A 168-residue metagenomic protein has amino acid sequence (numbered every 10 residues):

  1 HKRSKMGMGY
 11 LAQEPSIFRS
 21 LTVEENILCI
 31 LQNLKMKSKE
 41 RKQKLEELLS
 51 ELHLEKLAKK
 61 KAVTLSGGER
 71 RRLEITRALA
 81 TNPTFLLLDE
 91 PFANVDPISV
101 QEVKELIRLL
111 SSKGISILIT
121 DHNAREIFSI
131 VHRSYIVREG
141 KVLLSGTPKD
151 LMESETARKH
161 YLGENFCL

Functional and structural regions predicted by a protein language model:
H1-E14, R19, S38-K42, L151-T156: ABC ATPase NBD coupling module
L21-L28: Short coil-to-helix segment of the ABC ATPase nucleotide-binding domain corresponding to the Q-loop/switch region
L28, K39-L57, K104-R108: Conserved ABC ATPase "signature" region
K61-L65, E69: Conserved ABC ATPase signature
N82: Conserved catalytic motifs of ABC-family nucleotide-binding domains
L86-E90: Catalytic Walker B motif of ABC-type/P-loop ATPase nucleotide-binding domains
I127-S129: A short, surface-exposed alpha-helical micro-motif characterized by mixed small hydrophobic and charged/polar residues
